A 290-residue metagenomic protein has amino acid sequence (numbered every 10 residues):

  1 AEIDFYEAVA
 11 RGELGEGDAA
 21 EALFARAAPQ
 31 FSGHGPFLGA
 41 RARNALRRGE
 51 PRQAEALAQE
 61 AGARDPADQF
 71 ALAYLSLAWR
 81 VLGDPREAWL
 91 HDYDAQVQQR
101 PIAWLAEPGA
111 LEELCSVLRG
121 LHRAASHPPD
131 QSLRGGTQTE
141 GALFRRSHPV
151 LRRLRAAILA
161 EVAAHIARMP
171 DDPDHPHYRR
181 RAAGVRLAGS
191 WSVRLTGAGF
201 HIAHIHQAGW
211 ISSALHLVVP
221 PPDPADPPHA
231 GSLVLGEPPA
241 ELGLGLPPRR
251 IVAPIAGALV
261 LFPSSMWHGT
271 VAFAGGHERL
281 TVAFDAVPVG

Functional and structural regions predicted by a protein language model:
A1, F31-G33, D65-A67: Short coil turns that delineate tetratricopeptide repeat
A88-R180, F200: Non-heme Fe(II)/2-oxoglutarate
A156-L159, A163-L261, M266-G290: Catalytic core of non-heme Fe(II) oxygenases with the double-stranded beta-helix
